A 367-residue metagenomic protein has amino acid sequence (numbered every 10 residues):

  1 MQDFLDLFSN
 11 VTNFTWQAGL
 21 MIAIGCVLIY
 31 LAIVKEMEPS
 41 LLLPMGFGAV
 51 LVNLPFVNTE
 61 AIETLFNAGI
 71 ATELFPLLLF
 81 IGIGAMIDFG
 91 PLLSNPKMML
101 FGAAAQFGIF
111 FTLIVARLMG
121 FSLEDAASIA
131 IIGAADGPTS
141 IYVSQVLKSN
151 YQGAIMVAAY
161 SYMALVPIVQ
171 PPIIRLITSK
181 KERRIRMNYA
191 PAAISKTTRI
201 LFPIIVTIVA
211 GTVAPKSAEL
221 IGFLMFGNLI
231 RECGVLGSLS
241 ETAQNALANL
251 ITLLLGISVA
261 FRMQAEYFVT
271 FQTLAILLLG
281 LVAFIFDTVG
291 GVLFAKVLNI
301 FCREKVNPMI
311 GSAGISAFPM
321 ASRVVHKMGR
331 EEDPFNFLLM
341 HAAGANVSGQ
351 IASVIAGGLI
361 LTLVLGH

Functional and structural regions predicted by a protein language model:
M1-V11, V34-K35, F47-L74, L229-T252 (+2 more regions): Hydrophobic transmembrane alpha-helices of multi-pass solute/ion transporters
S9-M21, T64-L79, D125-G133, P215-M225 (+2 more regions): Structural signature of hydrophobic alpha-helical transmembrane segments
T15, F89-L113, A265-G291, A342 (+1 more regions): Entry/N-cap segments of selected transmembrane alpha helices and their immediately preceding amphipathic helices
V34-L42, A61-N67, I87-F101, L236-N245 (+4 more regions): Interfacial helix-loop-helix linkers and transmembrane-helix boundary segments in multi-pass membrane proteins
N67, A71-T72, I81-M86, F101-F111 (+4 more regions): Alpha-helical membrane segments and immediately flanking helix-loop junctions that form or couple to the substrate/ion
N150-I168, L279-F286, I310-A313: Alpha-helical transmembrane segments
S161-V235: Membrane-embedded hairpin module used as a gating/binding unit in multi-pass transport and secretion proteins
V206-F294: Transmembrane helical segments that form the transport core of multi-pass membrane transport proteins
